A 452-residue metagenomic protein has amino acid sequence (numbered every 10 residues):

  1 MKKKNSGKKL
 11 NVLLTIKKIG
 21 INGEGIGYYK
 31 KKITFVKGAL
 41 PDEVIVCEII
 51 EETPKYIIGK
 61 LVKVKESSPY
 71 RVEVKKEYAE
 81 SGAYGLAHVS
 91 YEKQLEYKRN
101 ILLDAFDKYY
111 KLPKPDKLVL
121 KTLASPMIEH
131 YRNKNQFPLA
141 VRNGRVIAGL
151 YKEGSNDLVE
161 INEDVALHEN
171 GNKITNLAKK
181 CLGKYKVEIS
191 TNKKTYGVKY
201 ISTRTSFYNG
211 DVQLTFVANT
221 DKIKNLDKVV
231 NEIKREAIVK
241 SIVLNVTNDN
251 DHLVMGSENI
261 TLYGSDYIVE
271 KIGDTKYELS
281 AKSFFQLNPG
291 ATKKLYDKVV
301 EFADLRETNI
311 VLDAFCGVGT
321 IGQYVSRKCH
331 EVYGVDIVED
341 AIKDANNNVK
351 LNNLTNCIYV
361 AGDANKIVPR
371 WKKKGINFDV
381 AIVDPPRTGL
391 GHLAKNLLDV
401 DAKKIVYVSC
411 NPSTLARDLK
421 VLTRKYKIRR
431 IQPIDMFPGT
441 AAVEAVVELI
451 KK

Functional and structural regions predicted by a protein language model:
M1-A79, Y110-P113, K366: Terminal RNA-binding accessory module
K2-I21, D221-K452: Rossmann-like S-adenosyl-L-methionine
G25-K30, G149-E153, T215-V217, A345: Short, acidic/hydrophobic/Gly-rich beta-strand patch recurrent on exposed beta strands that often constitutes part
K65-E73, E80-E188, Y208: Extended interfacial segments that mediate partner engagement and assembly in macromolecular machines
L120-M127, K199-R204, Q432-M436: Short, solvent-exposed loop/turn elements at beta->coil junctions and helix N-caps that rim active or binding pockets
L158-K199, T220-N248: Internal alpha/beta scaffold segment
T203, N209-N219, K276-S280: Short, aliphatic-rich beta-strand segments
